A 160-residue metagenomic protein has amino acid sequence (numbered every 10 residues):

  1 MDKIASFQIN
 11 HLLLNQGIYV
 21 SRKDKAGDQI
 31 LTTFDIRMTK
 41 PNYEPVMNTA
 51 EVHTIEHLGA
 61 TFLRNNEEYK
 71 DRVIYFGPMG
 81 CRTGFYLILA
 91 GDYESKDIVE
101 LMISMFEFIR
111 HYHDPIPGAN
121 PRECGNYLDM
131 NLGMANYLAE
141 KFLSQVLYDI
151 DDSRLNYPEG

Functional and structural regions predicted by a protein language model:
M1-D28, T33, R64-G77, R82-F85: Non-catalytic beta-strand/loop surface segments
N10, N15, N42, N48 (+6 more regions): Detector for Asparagine
H11, H53, H57, H111-H113: Histidine (H) residue identity feature
N15-G17, E44, Y93-S95: Residues in flexible loops and secondary-structure boundaries
L31-N65, Y75-F76: Active/ligand-binding-proximal structured segments within catalytic/core domains that scaffold catalytic residues
L58, F62-E67, S104, F108 (+1 more regions): Generic non-transmembrane alpha-helical segments
F76-Y148: Active-site-adjacent, His/Asp/Glu-enriched structural segments that form or flank metal-binding and acid/base networks
S144-G160: Histidine-acidic residue clusters that define the catalytic metal-binding segment of zinc metallopeptidase domains
